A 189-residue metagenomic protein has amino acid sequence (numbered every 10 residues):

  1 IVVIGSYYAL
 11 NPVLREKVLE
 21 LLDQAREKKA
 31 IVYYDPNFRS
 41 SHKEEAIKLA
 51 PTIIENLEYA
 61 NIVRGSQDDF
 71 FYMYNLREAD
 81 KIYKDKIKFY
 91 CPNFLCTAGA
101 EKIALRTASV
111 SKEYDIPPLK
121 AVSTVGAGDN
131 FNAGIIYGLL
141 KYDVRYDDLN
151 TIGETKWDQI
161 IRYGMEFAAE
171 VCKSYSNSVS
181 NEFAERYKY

Functional and structural regions predicted by a protein language model:
I1-I4, P36-S40, I53, P118 (+2 more regions): A near-ubiquitous, low-amplitude feature marking generic local secondary-structure context
I1-S6, E27-A30, E185-Y189: Conserved N-terminal subdomain of the carbohydrate kinase-like
I1-V3, Y33, R64, L95: Structural motif
G5, K28, Y59, F89-Y90 (+1 more regions): Structured helix-beta-strand junction loops
G5-A9, E44, D148-T155: Short coil/turn segments at secondary-structure junctions
Y7-Y8, Y33-Y34, F38, F131 (+2 more regions): Aromatic side chains
A9-K84, K102: Conserved beta-alpha-beta core of the PfkB/ribokinase-like small-molecule kinase fold
D23-Q24, R77-Y189: Conserved phosphate-binding/catalytic region of the ribokinase-like
